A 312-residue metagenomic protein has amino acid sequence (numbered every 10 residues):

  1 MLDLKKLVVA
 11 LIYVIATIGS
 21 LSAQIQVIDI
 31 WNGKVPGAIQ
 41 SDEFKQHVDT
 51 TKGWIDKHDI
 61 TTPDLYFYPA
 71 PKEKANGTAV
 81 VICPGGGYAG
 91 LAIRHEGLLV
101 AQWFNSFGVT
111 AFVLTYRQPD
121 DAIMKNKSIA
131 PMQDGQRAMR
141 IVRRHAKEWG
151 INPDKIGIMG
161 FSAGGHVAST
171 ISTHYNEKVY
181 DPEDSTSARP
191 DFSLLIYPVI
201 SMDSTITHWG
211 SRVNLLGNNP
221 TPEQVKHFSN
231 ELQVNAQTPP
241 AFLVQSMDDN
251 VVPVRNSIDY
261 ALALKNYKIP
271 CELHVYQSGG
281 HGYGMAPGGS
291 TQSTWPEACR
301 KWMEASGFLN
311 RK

Functional and structural regions predicted by a protein language model:
Q24-K74: N-terminal cap/lid segment of alpha/beta-hydrolase-fold proteins
H47-K52, P198-Q233, P239: Mobile cap/lid helix-loop segments that gate and shape the active-site cleft of serine hydrolases
N76-G85: Short beta-strand element of the alpha/beta-hydrolase
L91-I93, L98-V100, Y116-P153, G289-S293: Catalytic nucleophile-loop/oxyanion-hole region of alpha/beta-hydrolase and closely related hydrolase-like folds
R137-S211, V225: Primarily recognizes the serine-hydrolase "nucleophile elbow" in alpha/beta-hydrolase and SGNH/GDSL folds
L243-Q245, D249: Short beta-strand/loop motif that positions the catalytic acidic residue of the alpha/beta-hydrolase fold
N250-N256: Conserved alpha/beta-hydrolase "acid-adjacent" motif
I258-K312: C-terminal catalytic histidine-bearing segment of alpha/beta-hydrolase fold enzymes
